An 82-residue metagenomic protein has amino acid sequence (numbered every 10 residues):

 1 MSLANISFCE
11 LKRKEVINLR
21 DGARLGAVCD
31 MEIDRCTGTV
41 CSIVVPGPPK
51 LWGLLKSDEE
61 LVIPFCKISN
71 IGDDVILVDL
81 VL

Functional and structural regions predicted by a protein language model:
M1-L82: Peripheral interaction segments used for macromolecular assembly
